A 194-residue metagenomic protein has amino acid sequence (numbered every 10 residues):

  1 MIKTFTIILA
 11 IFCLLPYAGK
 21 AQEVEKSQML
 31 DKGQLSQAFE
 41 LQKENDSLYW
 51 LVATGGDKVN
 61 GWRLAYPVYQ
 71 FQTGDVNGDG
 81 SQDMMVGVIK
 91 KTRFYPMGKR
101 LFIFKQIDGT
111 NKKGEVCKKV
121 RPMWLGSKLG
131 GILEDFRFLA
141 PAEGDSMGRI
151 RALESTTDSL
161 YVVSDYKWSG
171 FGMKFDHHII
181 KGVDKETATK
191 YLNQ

Functional and structural regions predicted by a protein language model:
T4-L15: Sec-dependent N-terminal signal peptides
G19-Q194: Beta-propeller-forming repeat regions
